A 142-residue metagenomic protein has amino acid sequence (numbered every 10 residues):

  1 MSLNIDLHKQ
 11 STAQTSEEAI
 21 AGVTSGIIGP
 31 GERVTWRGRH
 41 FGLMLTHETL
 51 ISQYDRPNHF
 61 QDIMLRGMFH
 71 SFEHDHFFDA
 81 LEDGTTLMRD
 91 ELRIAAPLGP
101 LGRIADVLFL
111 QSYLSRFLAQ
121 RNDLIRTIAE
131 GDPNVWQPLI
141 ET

Functional and structural regions predicted by a protein language model:
M1, Q111-L114, L118, N122: A structural signal for well-ordered alpha-helical scaffolds and beta->alpha junctions
M1-S25, G29, T142: Hydrophobic ligand-binding cavity/cleft-lining segments
I5-L7, T12-A13, R37-H40, I63-R66 (+1 more regions): Intrinsically disordered, low-complexity segments enriched in polar/charged residues with Gly/Pro, especially when
T12, A80, I125: Alpha-helical and His/Cys-centered functional microenvironments
S16, G42, A96: Surface-exposed, flexible loop/turn segments at secondary-structure boundaries
A19-R66, D83, L87, Q120-I128 (+1 more regions): Glycine-rich portal/gate segments that line the openings of hydrophobic small-molecule binding cavities
Q61-R116, W136: Beta-strand/loop substructures that line and gate deep hydrophobic ligand-binding cavities in soluble
